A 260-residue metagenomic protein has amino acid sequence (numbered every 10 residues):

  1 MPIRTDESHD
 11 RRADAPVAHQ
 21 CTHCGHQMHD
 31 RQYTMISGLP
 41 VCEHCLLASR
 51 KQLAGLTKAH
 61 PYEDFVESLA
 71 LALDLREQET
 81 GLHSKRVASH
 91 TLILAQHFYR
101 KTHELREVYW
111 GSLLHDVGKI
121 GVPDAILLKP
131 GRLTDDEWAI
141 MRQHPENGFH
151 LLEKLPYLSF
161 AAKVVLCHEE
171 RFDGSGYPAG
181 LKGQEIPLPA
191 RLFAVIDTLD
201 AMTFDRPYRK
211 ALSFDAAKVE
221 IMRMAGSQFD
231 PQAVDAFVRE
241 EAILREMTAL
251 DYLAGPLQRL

Functional and structural regions predicted by a protein language model:
P2-A15, A54, I243-L260: Intrinsically disordered or compositionally simple regulatory linkers and C-terminal tails in signal-transduction
A18-C21, L39: Residues immediately within or flanking Cys/His clusters that coordinate Zn2+ in small zinc-binding modules
T22-H23, H44: Short, cysteine/histidine-rich loop/knuckle motifs that typically chelate Zn2+
D30-L39: Short linker/helix segments within small regulatory modules
E43-H44, H60-L260: Histidine- and acidic-residue-rich, metal-dependent catalytic cores
L46-A59: Short metal-binding segments enriched for Cys and/or His
